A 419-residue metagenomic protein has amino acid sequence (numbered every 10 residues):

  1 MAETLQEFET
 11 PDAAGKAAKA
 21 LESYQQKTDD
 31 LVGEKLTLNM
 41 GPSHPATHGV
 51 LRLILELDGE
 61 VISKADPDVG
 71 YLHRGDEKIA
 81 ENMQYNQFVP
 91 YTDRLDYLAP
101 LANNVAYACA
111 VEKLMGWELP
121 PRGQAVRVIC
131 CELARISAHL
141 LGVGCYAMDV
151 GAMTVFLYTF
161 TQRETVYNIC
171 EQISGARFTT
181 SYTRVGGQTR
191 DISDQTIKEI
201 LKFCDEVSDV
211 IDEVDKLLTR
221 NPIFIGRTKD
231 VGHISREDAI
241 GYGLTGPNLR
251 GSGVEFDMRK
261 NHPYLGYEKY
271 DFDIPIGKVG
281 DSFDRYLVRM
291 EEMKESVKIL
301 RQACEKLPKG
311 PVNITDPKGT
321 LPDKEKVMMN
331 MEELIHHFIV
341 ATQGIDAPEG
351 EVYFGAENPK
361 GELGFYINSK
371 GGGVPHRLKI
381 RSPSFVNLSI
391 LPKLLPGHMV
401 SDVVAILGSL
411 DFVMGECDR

Functional and structural regions predicted by a protein language model:
A2-R419: Metal/cofactor-centered catalytic core regions of large enzymes
